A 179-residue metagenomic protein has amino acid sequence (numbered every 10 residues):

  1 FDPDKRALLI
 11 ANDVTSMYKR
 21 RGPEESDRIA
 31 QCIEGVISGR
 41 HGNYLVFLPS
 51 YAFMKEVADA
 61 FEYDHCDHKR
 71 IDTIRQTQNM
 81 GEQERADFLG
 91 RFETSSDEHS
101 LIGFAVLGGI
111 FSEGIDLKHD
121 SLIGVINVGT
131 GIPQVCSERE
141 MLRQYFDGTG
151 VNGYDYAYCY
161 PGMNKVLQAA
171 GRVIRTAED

Functional and structural regions predicted by a protein language model:
F1-D179: ASCE RecA-like P-loop NTPase motor cores that couple ATP hydrolysis to mechanical translocation on nucleic acids
